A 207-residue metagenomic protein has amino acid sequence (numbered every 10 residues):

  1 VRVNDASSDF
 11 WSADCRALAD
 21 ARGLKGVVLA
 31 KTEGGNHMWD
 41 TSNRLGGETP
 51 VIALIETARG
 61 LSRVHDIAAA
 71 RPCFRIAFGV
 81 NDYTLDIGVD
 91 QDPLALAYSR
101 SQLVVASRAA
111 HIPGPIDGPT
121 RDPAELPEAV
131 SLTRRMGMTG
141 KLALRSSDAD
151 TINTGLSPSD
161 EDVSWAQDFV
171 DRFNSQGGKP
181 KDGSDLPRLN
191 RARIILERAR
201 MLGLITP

Functional and structural regions predicted by a protein language model:
V1-P207: Expand to "…catalyze enediolate/carbanion chemistry for C-C bond making/breaking, isomerization, decarboxylation
